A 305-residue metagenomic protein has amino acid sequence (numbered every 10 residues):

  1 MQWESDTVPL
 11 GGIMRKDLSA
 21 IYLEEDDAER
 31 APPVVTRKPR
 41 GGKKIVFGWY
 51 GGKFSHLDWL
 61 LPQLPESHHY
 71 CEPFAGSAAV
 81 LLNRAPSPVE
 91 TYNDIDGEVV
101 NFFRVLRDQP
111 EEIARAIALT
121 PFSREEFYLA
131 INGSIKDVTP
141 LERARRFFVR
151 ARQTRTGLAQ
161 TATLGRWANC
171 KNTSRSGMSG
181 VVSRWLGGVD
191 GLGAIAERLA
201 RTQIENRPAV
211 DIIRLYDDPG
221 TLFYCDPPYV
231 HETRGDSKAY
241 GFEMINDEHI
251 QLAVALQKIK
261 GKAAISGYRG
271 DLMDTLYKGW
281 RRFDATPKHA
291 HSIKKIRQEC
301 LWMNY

Functional and structural regions predicted by a protein language model:
W3-H56, Q63-L64, A78, R107-Y224 (+5 more regions): SAM-dependent nucleic-acid methyltransferase catalytic core
H68-F74: Conserved class I S-adenosyl-L-methionine
S77-S87: Conserved SAM-binding loop of SAM-dependent methyltransferases across substrates and taxa, primarily the Class I
E90-N93: Conserved SAM-binding motif I beta-strand of class I
D96: Conserved SAM/SAH-binding beta-strand->alpha-helix loop
V100: Short alpha-helix immediately C-terminal to the canonical SAM-binding loop
F103: Conserved SAM-binding loop
S237, G241-Y305: Long, positively charged, glycine-interspersed low-complexity recognition regions
